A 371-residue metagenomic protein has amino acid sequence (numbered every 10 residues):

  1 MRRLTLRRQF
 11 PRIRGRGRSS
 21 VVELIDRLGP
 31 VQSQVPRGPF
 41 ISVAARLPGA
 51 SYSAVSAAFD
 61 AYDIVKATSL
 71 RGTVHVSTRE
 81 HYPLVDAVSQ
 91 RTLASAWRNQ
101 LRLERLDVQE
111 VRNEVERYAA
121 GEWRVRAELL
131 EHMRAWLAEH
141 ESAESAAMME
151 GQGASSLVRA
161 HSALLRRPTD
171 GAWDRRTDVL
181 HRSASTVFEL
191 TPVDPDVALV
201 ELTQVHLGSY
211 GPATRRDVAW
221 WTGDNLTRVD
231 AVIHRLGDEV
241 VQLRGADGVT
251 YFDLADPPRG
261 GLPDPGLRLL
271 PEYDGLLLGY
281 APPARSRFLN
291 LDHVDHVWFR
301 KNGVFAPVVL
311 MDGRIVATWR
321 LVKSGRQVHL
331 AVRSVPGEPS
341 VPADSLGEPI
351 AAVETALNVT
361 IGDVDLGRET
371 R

Functional and structural regions predicted by a protein language model:
M1-R285, L289-R371: Long, low-complexity intrinsically disordered regions
